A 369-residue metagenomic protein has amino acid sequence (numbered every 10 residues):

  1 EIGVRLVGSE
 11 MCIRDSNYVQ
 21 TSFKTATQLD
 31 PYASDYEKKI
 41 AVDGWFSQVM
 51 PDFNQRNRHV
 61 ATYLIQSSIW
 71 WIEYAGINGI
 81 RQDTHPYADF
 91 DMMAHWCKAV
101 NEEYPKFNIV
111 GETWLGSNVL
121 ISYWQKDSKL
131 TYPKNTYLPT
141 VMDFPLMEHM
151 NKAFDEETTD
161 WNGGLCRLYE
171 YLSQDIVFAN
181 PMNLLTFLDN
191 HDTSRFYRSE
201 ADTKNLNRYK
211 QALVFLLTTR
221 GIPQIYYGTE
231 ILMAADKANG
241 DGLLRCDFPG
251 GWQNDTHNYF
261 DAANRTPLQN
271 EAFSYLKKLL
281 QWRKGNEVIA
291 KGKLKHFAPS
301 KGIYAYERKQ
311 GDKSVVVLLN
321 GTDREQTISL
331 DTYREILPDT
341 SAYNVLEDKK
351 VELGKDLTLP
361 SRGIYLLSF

Functional and structural regions predicted by a protein language model:
E1-G8, I13: Single conserved hydrophobic/aromatic residue that forms the stacking wall/gate of nucleotide- or nucleobase-binding
T27-L64: Chitinase-like catalytic core of GlcNAc-active glycosidases
S47-A61, N78-Y87, K152-D160, S194-K204: The substrate-binding groove and active-site-proximal loops of carbohydrate-active enzymes, especially glycoside
N57-I72, Y209-L213: Short, acidic/polar
S67-I69, E73-A179, L232-K278, W282 (+4 more regions): Active-site-proximal helices and loops of the catalytic beta/alpha 8
G292-G311: Surface beta-strand/loop "capping" patches
L318-T322: Asparagine-centered strand-capping/turn motif at beta-strand->loop junctions
L353-F369: C-terminal beta-strand-rich structural cap/linker in extracellular carbohydrate-active enzymes
